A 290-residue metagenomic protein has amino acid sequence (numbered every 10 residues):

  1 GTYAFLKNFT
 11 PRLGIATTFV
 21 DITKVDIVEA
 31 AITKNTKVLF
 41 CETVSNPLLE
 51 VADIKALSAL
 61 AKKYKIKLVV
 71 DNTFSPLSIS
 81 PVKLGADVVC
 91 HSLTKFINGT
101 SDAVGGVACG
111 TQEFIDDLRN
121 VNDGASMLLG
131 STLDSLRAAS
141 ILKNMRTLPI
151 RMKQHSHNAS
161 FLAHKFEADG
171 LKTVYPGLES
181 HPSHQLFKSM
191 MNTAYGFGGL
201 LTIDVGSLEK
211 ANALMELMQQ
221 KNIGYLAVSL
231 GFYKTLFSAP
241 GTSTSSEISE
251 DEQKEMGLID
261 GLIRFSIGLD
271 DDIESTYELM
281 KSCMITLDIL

Functional and structural regions predicted by a protein language model:
G1-V174, K188: Conserved PLP-enzyme active-site core in the AAT-like
K7, K34, L208-E209, E216 (+1 more regions): PLP-dependent enzyme catalytic core of the Aspartate aminotransferase-like
I66, V104-G105, L171, G199-L201 (+2 more regions): Structural beta-strand/beta-sheet cores of well-ordered domains, especially the beta-sheet scaffolds that support
G99, L133-S135, N192-Y195, M256-D260: Short, flexible turn/loop "capping" segments at secondary-structure junctions
F114-S126, I223-T242: Mobile, glycine-enriched helix-loop/loop "lid" segments at the mouths of ligand-binding/catalytic clefts that gate
S126-L129, M218-L230, S282-L290: A common structural junction motif
I141-I150, G198-G206, R264-G268: Short, well-ordered beta-strand elements within core beta-sheets of diverse protein domains
S160-K234, I248-K254: Conserved small-domain helix->loop->beta segment predominantly found in fold-type I
